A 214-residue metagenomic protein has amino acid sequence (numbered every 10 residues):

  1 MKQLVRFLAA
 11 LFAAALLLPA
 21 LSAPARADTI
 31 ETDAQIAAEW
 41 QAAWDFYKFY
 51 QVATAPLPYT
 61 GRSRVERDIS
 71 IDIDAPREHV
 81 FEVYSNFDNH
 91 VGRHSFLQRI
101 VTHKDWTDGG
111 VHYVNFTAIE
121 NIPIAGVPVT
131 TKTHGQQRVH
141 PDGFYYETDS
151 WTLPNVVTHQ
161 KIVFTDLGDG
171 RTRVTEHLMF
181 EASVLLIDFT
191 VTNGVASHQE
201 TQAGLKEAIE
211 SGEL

Functional and structural regions predicted by a protein language model:
M1-R6: Positively charged n-region of N-terminal signal peptides that target proteins for export
A9-A20: Bacterial N-terminal signal peptides
L21-A27: Sec/Tat signal peptide C-region and signal peptidase I cleavage site
A27-D108: Hydrophobic ligand-binding cavity/cleft-lining segments
P58-T60, D72, G92, T102-P154 (+2 more regions): Glycine-rich portal/gate segments that line the openings of hydrophobic small-molecule binding cavities
V65-I69, T133, D142, Q160 (+1 more regions): Envelope-exposed proteins and targeting segments
H79-Y84, H90, Y146, V174-E176 (+1 more regions): Hydrophobic pocket/interface hotspot
D149-E200: Beta-strand/loop substructures that line and gate deep hydrophobic ligand-binding cavities in soluble
